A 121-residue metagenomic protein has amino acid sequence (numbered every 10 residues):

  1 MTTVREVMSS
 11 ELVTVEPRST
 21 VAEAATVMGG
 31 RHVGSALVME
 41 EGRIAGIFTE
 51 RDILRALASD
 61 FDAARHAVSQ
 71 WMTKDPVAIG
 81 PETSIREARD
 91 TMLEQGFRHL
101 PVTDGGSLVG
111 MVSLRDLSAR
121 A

Functional and structural regions predicted by a protein language model:
T2, S19, F48, H66 (+2 more regions): Short beta-to-alpha loop/turn elements within the nucleotide-binding domains of ABC transporters
T2-L12, H66-P76: Bateman (tandem CBS) regulatory domains
V7, V27, A56-L57, W71: Amphipathic alpha-helical segments that mediate coupling or scaffolding at interfaces
T14-H32, M39, I79-G96, T103-D104 (+1 more regions): The conserved cystathionine-beta-synthase
M28-R31, A36-R51, M92, L100-R115: A glycine-centered beta-loop-beta connector
L54-A67, L114-A121: A short, polar/charged loop-to-alpha-helix boundary motif
